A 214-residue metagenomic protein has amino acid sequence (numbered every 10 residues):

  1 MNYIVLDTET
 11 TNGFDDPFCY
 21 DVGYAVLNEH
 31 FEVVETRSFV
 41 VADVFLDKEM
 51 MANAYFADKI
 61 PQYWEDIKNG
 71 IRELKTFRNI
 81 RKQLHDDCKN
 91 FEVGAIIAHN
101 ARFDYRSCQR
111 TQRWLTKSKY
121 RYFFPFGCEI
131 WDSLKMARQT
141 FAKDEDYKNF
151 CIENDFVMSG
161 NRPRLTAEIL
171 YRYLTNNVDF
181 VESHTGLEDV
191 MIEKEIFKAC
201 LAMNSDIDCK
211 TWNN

Functional and structural regions predicted by a protein language model:
N2-T111: Conserved non-catalytic scaffold segment of RNase H-like nuclease domains
T10-N12, K135, I192: Short, glycine/acidic-enriched loop or turn micro-motifs at the edges of active sites
I67-I71, S118-F124, N177-S183: Short, polar/flexible loop-turn hinges at active-site or ligand-entry regions and domain interfaces
A95-R102, R106-S107, I152-N214: Acidic, Mg2+-coordinating catalytic module of metal-dependent nucleases/exonucleases that use a two-metal-ion mechanism
F103-W131, D144: Substrate-recognition/cap helix-loop segment adjacent to the acidic, metal-dependent catalytic center of Asp-based
I130-M158: Short alpha-helix plus adjacent loop in nuclease-associated cores
